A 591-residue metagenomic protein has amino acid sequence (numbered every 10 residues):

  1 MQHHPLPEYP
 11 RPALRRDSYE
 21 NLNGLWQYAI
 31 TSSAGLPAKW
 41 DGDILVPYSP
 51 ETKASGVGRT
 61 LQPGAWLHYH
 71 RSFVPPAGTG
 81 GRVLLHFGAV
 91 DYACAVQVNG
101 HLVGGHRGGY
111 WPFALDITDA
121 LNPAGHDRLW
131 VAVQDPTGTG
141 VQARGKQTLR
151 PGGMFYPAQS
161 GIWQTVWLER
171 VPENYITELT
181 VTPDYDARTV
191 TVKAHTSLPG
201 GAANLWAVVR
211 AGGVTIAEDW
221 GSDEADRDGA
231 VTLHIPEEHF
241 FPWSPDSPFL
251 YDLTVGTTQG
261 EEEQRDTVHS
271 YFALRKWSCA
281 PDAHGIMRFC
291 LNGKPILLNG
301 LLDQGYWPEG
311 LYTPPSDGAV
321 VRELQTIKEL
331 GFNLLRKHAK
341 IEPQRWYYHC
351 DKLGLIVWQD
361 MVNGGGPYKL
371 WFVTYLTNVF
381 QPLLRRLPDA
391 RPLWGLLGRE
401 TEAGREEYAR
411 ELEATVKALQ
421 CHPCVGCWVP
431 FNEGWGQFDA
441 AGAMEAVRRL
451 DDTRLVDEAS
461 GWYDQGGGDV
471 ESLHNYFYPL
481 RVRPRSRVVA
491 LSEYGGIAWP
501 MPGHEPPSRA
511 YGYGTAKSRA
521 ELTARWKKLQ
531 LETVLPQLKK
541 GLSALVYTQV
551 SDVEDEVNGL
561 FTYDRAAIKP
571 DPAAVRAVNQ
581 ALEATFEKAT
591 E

Functional and structural regions predicted by a protein language model:
M1-A54, A132, P136-V141, G212-V214 (+4 more regions): Accessory carbohydrate-binding/adhesion or oligomerization-edge regions at the termini of glycan-active proteins
E8-A13, Q27-S33, R59-Y175, P199 (+4 more regions): Accessory beta-strand-rich segments of carbohydrate-active enzymes
V96-V98, T189-S222, V231: Beta-strand-rich binding/interaction modules
L115-A120, T232-P248: Signal that preferentially marks extracellular ectodomain short beta-strand elements of beta-sandwich modules
R128-V131, S247-Q259: Short, aromatic- and glycine-rich surface loops/edge beta-strands on solvent-exposed regions
R170-G200, A283, R288, L582-A589: Surface beta-strand/loop "capping" patches
L179-T180, T254-I327, A581, F586-K588: N-terminal carbohydrate-binding accessory modules
L334-N579, T585-A589: Substrate-binding/catalytic cleft of secreted carbohydrate-active enzymes, primarily glycoside hydrolases
